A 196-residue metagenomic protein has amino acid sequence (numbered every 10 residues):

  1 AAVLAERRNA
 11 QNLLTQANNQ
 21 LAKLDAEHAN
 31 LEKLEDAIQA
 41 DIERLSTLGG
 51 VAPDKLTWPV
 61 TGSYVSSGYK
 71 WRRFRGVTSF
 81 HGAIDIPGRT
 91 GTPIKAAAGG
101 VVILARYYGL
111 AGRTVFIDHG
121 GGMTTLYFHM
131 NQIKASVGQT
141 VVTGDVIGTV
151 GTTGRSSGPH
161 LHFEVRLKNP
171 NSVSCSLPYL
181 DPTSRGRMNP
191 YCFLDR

Functional and structural regions predicted by a protein language model:
A1-K55: Alpha-helical oligomerization segments with coiled-coil/rod-like character
D54-R196: Catalytic cores of peptidoglycan-degrading enzymes
